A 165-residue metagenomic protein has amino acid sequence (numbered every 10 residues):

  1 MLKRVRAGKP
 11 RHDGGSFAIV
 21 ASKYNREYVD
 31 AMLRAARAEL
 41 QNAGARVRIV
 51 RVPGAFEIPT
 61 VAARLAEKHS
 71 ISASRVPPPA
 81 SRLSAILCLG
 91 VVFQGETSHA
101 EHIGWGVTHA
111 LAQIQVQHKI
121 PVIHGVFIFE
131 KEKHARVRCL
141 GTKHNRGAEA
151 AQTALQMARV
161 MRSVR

Functional and structural regions predicted by a protein language model:
G8-V52: Glycine-rich phosphate/diphosphate-binding loop of Rossmann-like nucleotide-binding domains
R11, G15, A100-E101, W105-R165: C-terminal binding/interaction regions
Y24, G90-E96: Short glycine-rich anion-binding loops that position phosphate/pyrophosphate groups of nucleotides and phosphorylated
Y28-V29, G95-H99: Secondary-structure boundary/capping motif
Q41-I71: Active-site rim loops that border cofactor/substrate pockets in soluble metabolic enzymes
P77-A80: Short polybasic linear motifs
